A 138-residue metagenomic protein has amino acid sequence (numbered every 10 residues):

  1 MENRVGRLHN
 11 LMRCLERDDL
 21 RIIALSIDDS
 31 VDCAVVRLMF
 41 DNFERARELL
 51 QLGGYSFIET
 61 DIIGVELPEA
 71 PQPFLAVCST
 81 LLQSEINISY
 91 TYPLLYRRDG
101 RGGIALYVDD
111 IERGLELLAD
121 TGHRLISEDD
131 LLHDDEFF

Functional and structural regions predicted by a protein language model:
M1-L52, F57-P71, L75-F138: Structural preference for solvent-exposed beta-strand-turn elements and adjacent flexible terminal/loop segments within
